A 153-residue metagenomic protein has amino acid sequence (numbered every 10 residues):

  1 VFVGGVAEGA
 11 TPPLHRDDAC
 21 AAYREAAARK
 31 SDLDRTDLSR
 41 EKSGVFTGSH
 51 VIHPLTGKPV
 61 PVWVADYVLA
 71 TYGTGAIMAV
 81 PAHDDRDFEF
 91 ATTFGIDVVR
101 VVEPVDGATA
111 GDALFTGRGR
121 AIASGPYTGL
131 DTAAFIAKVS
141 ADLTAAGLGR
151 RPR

Functional and structural regions predicted by a protein language model:
V1-D97, E103: NTP-handling and nucleic-acid-processing catalytic cores
A76-R153: Residue patterns forming the tRNA-binding/recognition surfaces of aminoacyl-tRNA synthetases and related DALR
